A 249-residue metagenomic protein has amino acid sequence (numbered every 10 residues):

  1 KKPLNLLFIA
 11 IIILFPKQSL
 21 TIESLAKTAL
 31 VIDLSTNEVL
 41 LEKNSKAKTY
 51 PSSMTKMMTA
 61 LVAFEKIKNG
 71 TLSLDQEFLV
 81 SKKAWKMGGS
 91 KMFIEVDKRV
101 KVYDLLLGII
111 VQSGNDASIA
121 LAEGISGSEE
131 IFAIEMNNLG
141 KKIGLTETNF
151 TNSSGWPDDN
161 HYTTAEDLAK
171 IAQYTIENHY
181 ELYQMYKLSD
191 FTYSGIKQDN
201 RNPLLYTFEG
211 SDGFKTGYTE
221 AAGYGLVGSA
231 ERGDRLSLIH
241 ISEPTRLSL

Functional and structural regions predicted by a protein language model:
K2-I9: Sec-dependent signal peptide recognition, specifically the positively charged N-region followed immediately by
S19-E166, Q173-E177: Active-site-adjacent loops and short helices of periplasmic peptidoglycan-processing enzymes
L145-N149, P157-L238, S242, R246: Domain-terminus/edge residues, biased toward the C-terminal soluble/receptor-binding domains of extracytoplasmic
